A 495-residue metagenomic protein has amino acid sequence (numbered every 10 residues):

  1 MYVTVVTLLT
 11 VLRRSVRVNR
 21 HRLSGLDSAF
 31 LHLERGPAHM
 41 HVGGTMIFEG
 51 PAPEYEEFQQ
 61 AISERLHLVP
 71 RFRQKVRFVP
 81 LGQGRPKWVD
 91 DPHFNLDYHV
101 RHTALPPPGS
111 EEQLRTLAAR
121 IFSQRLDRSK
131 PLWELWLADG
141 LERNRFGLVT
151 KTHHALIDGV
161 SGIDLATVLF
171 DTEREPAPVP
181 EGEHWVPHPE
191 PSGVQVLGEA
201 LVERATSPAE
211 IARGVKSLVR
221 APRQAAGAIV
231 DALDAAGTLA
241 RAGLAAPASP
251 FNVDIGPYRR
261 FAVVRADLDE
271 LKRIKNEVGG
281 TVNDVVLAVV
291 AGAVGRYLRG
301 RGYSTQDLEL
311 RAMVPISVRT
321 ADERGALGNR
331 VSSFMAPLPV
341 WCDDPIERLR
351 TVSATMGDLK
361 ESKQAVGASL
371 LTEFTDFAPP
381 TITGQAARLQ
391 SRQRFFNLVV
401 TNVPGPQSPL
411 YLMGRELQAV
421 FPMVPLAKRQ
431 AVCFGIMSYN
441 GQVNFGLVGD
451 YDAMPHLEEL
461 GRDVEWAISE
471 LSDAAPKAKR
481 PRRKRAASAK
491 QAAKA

Functional and structural regions predicted by a protein language model:
Y2-L26, E34-H39, G43-Q430, F434-E465 (+1 more regions): Soluble acyl-CoA-dependent acyltransferase catalytic core bearing the H(X)4D motif
